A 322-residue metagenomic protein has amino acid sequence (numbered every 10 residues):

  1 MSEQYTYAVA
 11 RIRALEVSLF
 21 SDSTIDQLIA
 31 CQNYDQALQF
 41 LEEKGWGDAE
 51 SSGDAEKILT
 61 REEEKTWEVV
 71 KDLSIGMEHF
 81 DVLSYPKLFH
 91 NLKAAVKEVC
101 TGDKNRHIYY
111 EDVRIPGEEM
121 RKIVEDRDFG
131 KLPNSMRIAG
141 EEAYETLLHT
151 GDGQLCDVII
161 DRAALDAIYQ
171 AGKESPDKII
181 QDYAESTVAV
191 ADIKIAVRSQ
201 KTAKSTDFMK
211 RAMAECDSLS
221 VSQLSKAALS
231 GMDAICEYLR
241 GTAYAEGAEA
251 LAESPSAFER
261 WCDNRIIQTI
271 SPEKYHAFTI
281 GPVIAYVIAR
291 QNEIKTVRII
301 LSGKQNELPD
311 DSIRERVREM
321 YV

Functional and structural regions predicted by a protein language model:
M1-V322: N-terminal domain-start signal
